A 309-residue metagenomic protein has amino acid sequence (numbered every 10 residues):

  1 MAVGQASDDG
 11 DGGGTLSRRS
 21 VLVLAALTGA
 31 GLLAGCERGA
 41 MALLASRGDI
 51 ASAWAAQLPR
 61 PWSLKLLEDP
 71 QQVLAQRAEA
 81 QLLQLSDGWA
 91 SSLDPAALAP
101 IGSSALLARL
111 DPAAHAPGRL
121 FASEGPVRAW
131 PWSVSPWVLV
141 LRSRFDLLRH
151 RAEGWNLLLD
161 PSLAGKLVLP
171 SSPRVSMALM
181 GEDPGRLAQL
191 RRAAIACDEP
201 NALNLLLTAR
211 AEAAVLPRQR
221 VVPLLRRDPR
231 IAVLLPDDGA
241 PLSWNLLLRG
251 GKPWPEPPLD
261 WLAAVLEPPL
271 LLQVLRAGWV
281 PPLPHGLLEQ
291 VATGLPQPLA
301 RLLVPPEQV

Functional and structural regions predicted by a protein language model:
G4-G29: N-terminal secretory signal peptides and thylakoid transit peptides that target proteins across membranes
L22, N156-L159, L203, L207 (+2 more regions): Non-transmembrane alpha-helical segments in soluble domains of secreted/periplasmic/extracellular proteins
E37-A152, L159: N-terminal segment of the mature folded domain
Q76, D87-L93, V168-G239: Ligand-binding pocket segment of bilobal, Venus flytrap-like solute-binding proteins
I101-L110, A129, R226-P241, G250-G251: Short beta-strand->loop
V138-D146, L242-P258, Q273-V274: A bilobed periplasmic-binding-protein/Venus flytrap-type ligand-binding module shared by bacterial periplasmic
E256, D260, A264-V309: Extracellular/periplasmic juxtamembrane helices and adjacent flexible linkers that interface with membrane partners
